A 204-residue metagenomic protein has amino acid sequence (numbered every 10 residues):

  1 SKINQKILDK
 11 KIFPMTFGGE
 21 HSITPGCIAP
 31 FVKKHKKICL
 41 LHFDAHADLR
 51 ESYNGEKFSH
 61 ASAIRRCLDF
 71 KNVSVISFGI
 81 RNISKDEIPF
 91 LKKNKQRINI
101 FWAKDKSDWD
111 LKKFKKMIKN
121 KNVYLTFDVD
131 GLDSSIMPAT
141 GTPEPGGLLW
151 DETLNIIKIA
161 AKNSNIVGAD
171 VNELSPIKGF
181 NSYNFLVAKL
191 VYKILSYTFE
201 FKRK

Functional and structural regions predicted by a protein language model:
S1-K204: Conserved alpha-helical scaffold segments that buttress catalytic/binding sites
